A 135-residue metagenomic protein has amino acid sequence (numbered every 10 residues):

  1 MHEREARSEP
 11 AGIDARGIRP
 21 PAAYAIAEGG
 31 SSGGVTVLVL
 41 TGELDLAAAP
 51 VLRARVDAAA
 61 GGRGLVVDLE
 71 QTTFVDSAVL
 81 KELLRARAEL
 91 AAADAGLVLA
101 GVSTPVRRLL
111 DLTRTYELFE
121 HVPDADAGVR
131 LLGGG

Functional and structural regions predicted by a protein language model:
M1-E28, G133-G135: Non-catalytic signal-transmission and effector/linker regions of two-component phosphorelay proteins
H2-E5, G29-L38, D57-A60, D76-L83: Short charge-dense sequence patches
D14-A54: STAS-typified acidic loop motif
A27, A100, V122: General small-molecule cofactor/ligand-binding pocket signal
S32, E70, D126: Conserved catalytic submotifs in the C-terminal HATPase_c
L46-F119: Amphipathic alpha-helical interaction surfaces in cytosolic regulatory modules
E120-G135: A charged, well-structured terminal subsegment
